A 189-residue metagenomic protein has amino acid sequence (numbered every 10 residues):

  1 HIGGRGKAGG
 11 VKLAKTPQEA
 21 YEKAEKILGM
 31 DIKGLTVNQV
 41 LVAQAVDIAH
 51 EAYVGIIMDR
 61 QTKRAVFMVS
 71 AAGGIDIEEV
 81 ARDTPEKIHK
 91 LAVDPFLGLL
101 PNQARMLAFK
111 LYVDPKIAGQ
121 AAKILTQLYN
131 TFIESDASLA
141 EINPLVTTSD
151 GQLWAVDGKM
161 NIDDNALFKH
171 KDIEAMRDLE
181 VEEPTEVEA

Functional and structural regions predicted by a protein language model:
H1-I142, V146-A189: ATP-dependent carboxylate/acyl-activation modules
